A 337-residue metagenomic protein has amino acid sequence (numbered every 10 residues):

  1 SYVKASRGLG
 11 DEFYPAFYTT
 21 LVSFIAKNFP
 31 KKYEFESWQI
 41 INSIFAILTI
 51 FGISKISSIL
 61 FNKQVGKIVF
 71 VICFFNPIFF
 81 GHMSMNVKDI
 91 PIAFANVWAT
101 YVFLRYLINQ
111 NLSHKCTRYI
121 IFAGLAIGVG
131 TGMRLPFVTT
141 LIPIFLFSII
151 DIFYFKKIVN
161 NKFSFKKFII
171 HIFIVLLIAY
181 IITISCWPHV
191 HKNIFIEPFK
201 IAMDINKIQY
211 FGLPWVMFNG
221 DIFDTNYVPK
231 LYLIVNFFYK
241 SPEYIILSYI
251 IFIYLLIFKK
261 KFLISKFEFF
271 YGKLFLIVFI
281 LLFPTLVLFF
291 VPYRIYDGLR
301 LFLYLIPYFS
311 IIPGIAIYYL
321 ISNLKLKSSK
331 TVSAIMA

Functional and structural regions predicted by a protein language model:
I40-L60, W98-V102, I257-K261, I312-I315: Transmembrane-helix motifs of polytopic, lipid-linked glycan transferases
L48-N76, F94, N111-H114, R118 (+1 more regions): Transmembrane-helix signature of polytopic, membrane-embedded enzymes that assemble or transfer cell-envelope glycans
V69-F74, G81, Y101, I127 (+1 more regions): Short helix- or helix-capping micro-motifs that position conserved polar/aromatic residues at function-defining sites
A99-Y119: Membrane-interface transmembrane helices that cradle and orient dolichyl/undecaprenyl
H114, F155-F173, I251-F279: Membrane-interface helix-loop-helix junctions at transmembrane boundaries of multi-pass membrane enzymes, predominantly
I142-F145, I172-L177, I181, K261-F262 (+2 more regions): Signature aromatic-anchored transmembrane alpha helix within multi-pass, membrane-resident enzymes that catalyze glycan
I172-F211, F238, E243, A337: Membrane-lumen/periplasm interface segments of specific transmembrane helices in polyprenyl phosphate-linked
N236-E268, A316-I321, S329: Hydrophobic, aromatic-rich transmembrane alpha-helices and their immediate juxtamembrane boundary segments
